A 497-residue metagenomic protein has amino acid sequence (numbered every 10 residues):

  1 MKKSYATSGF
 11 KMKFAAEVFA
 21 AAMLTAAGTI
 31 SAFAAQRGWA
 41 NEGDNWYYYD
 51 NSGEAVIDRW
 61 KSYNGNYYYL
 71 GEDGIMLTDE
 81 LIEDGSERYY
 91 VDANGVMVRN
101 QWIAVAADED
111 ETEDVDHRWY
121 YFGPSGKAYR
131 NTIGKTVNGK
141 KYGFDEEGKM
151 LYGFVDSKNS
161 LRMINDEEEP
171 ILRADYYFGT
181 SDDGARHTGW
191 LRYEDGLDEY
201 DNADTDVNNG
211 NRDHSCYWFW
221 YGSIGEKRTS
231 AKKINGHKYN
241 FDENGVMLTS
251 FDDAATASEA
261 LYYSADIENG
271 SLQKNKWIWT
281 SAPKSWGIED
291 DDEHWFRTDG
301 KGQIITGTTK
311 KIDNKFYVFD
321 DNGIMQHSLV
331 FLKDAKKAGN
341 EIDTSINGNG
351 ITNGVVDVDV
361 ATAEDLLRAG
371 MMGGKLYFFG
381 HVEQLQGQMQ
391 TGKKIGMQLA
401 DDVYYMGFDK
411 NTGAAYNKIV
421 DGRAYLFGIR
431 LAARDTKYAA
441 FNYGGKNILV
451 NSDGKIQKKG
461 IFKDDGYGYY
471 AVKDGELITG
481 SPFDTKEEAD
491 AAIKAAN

Functional and structural regions predicted by a protein language model:
K2-N497: Extracellular adhesion/carbohydrate-binding repeat motifs centered on closely spaced tryptophans
